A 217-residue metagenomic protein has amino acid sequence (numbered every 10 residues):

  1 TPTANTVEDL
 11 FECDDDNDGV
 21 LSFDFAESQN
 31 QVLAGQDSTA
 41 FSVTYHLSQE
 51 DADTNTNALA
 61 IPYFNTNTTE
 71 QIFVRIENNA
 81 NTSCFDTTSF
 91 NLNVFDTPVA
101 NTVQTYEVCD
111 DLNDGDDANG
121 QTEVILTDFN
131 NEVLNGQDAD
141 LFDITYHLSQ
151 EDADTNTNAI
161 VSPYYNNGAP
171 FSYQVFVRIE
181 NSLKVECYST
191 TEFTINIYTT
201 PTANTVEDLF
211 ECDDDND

Functional and structural regions predicted by a protein language model:
T1-D217: Extracellular low-complexity Ser/Thr/Asn/Gly-rich intrinsically disordered segments
